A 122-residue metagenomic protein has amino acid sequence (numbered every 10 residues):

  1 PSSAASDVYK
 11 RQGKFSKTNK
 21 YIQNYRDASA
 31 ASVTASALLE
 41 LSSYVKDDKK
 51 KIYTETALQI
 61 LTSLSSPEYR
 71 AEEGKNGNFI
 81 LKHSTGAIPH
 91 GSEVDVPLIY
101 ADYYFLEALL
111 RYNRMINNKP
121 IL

Functional and structural regions predicted by a protein language model:
P1-A5, Y9: Single conserved hydrophobic/aromatic residue that forms the stacking wall/gate of nucleotide- or nucleobase-binding
G13-T18: Interfacial loop at the N-terminal end of multi-pass membrane proteins
K20-S36, S42, D47-L122: CBM-like carbohydrate-recognition segments
